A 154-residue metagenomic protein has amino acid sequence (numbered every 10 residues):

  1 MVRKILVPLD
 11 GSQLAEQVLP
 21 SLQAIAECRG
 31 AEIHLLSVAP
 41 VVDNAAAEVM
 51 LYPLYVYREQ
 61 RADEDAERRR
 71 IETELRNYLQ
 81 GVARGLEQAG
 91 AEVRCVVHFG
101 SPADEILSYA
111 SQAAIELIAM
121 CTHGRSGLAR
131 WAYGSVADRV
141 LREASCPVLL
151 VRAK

Functional and structural regions predicted by a protein language model:
M1, L14, P40-D43, E59 (+2 more regions): Structural beta-alpha unit
V2-R61, E87-R94: Small/aliphatic-rich secondary-structure junction motif
L6-V7, I33-L35, Y78, L86 (+4 more regions): Short, structured motif recognition centered on aromatic/hydrophobic residues
P8, E16-V18, D104, A132 (+1 more regions): A cross-kingdom feature marking solvent-exposed beta-strand/loop segments within repeated, beta-rich binding/scaffold
R58-R70: Short glycine/proline- and acidic residue-enriched helix-loop micro-motifs that form flexible lids or anion-recognition
S111, L117, C121-R139: Glycine-rich, Arg-bearing micro-motifs that act as flexible, cationic patches
